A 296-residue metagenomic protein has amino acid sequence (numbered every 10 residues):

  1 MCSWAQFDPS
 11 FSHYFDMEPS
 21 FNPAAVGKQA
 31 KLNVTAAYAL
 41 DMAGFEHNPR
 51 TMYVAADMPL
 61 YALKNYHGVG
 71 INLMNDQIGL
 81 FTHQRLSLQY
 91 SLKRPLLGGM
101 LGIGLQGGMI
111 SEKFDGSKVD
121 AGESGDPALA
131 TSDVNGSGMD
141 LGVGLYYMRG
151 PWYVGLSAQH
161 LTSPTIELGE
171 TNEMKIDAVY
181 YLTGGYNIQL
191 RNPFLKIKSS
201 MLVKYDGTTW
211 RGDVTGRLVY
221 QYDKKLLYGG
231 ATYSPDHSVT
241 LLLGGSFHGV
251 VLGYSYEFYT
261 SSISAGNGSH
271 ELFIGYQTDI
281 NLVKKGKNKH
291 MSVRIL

Functional and structural regions predicted by a protein language model:
Q6-L296: Subset of outer-membrane beta-barrel
